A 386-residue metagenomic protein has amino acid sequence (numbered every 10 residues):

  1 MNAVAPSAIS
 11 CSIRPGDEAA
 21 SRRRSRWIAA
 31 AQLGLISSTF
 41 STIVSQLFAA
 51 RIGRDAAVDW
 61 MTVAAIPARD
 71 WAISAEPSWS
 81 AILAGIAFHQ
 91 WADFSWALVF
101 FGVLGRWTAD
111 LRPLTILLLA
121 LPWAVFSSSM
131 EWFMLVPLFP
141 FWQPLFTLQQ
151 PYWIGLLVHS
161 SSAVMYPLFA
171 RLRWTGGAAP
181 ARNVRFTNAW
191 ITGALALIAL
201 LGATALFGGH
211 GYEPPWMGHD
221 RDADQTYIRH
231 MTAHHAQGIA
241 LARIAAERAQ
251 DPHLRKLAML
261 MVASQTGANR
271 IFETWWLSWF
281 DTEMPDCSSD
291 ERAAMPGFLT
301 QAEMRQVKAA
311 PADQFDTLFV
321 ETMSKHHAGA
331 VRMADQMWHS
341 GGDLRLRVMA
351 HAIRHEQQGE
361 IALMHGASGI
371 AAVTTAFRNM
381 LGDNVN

Functional and structural regions predicted by a protein language model:
A3, S95-L98, L156-R173, G238: Hydrophobic cores of alpha-helical transmembrane segments in multi-pass inner/ER membrane proteins, independent
S21-R54: N-terminal signal-anchor transmembrane alpha helix
A50-I82: Extracytosolic (periplasmic/ER-lumenal) interhelical loops and adjacent juxtamembrane/interface segments of multi-pass
R51-D55, W132-L156: Interfacial helix-loop-helix junctions of multi-pass membrane proteins
L83-G105: Hydrophobic alpha-helical transmembrane segments
R106-S129: Internal alpha-helical transmembrane segments of multi-pass membrane proteins
M165-T192: Cytosolic-side transmembrane helix boundary signature
N183-N386: All-alpha RGS (Regulator of G-protein Signaling) helical domain and cognate RGS-like helical scaffolds
